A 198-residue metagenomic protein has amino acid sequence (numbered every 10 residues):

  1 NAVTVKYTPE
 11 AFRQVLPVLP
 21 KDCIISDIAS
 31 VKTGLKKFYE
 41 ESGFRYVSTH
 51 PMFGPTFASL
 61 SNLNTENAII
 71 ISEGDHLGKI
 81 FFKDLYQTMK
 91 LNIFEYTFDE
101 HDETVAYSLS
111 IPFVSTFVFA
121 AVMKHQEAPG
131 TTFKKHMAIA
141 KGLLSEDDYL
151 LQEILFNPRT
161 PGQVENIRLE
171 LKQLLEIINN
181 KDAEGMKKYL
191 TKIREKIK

Functional and structural regions predicted by a protein language model:
N1-L19: Rossmann-like NAD(P)-binding element
N1-T4, A29, S72: Glycine-rich, N-terminal phosphate-binding loop of Rossmann-like dinucleotide-binding domains
E10, G74-F81, F119-G130: Short, basic, helix/turn surface patches
L16-F38: ADP-ribose/adenylate-binding Rossmann-like module
P17, E40, Q87, A128-P129: Solvent-exposed polar/charged
V31-I93, D102: Rossmann-fold dinucleotide-binding core
E95-K198: An accessory alpha-helical subdomain
